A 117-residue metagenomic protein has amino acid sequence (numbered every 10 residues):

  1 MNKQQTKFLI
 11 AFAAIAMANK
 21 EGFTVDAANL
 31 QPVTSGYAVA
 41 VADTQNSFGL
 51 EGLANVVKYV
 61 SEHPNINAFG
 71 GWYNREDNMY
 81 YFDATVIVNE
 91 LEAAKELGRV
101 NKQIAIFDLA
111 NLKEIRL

Functional and structural regions predicted by a protein language model:
M1-L117: Conserved, structured core segments of small domains
